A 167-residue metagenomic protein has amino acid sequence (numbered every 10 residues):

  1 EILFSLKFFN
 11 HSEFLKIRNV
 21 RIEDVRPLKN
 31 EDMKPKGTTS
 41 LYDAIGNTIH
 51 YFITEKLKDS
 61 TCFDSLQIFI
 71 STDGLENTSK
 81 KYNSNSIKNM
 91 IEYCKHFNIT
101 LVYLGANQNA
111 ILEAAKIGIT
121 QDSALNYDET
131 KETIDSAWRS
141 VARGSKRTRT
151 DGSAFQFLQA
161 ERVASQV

Functional and structural regions predicted by a protein language model:
E1-V167: Acidic, low-complexity intrinsically disordered regions
